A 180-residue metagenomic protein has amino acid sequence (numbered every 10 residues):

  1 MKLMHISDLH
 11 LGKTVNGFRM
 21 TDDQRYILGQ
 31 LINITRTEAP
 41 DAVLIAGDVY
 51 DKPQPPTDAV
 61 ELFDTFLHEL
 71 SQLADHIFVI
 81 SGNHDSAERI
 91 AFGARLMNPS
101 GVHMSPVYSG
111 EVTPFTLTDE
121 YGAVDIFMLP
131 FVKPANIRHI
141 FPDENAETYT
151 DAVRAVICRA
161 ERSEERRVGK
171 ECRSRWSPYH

Functional and structural regions predicted by a protein language model:
M1-H68, Q72: N-terminal active-site segment of His-dependent metallophosphoesterases
M1-M4, P114-M128: Beta-strand-turn-beta hairpins that frame and shape the catalytic cleft of phosphate-ester-processing enzymes
N16, G47-L67, S81-G101, P106 (+1 more regions): Metal-dependent catalytic neighborhoods of phosphoester/phosphodiester hydrolases
T37-A39, E120, E164: Glycine-rich phosphate-binding loop signature in dinucleotide/nucleotide-binding domains
H76-F78, H103, D125: Proline-centered loop/turn at the N-terminus of a beta-strand
G110-V112: Asp-box/WD-like beta-propeller blade repeats and closely related beta-sheet repeat scaffolds
E120-C158: Flexible, acidic/histidine-containing loops and adjacent segments that form or flank the divalent-metal
G169-H180: Positively charged, low-complexity/disordered segments
